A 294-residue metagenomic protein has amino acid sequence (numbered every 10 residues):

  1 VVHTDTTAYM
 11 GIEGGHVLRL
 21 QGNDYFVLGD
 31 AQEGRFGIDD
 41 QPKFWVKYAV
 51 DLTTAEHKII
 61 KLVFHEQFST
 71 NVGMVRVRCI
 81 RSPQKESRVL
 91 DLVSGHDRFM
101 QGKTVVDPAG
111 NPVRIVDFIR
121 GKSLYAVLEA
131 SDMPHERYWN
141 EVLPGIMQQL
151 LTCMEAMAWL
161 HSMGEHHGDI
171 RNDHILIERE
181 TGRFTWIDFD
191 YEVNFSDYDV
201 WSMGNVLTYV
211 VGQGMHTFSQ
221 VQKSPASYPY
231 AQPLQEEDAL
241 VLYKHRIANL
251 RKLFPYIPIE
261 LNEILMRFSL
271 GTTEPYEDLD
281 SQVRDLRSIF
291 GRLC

Functional and structural regions predicted by a protein language model:
V1-G37: Juxta-kinase regulatory segment immediately upstream of eukaryotic protein kinase catalytic domains
E33-D91: ATP-binding glycine-rich loop module of kinase domains
M100-E141: Conserved structural core of kinase catalytic domains
Q149-L150: Activation segment signature within eukaryotic-like protein kinase domains
M157-N172, I177: Catalytic-loop of the protein kinase fold
H174-W186: Conserved protein kinase catalytic/activation segment
F184-E263: C-lobe/activation-segment region of protein kinase-like
S269-S281: A conserved short helix/loop substructure at the end of the activation segment of eukaryotic-like protein kinase domains
